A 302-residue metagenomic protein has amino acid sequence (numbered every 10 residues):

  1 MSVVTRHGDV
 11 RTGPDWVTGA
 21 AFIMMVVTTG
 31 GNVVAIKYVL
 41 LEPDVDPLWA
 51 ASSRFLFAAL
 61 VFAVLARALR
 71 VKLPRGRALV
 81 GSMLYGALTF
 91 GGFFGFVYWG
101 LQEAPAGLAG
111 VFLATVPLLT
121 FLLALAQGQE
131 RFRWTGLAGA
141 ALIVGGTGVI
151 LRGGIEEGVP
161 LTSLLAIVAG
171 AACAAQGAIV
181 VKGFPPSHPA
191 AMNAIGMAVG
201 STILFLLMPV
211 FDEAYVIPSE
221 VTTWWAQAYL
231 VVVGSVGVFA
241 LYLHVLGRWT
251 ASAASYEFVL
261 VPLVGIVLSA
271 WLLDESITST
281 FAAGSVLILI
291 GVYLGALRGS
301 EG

Functional and structural regions predicted by a protein language model:
S2-S52, A141, G145, G153-G183 (+2 more regions): Glycine-/small-residue-enriched transmembrane alpha-helix faces in small-molecule transporters and effluxers
T5-D9, G31, A35-Y38, F57-G76 (+6 more regions): Membrane-interface helix-cap regions at the ends of transmembrane helices in multi-pass membrane proteins
P14-G19, P43-S52, P74-V80, R152-C173 (+2 more regions): Juxtamembrane helix-entry segments on the extracytoplasmic side of multipass membrane proteins
T28, N32-V33, A63-L113, F121 (+2 more regions): Specific transmembrane alpha-helical segments of multi-pass solute transporters/efflux pumps, especially DMT/EamA
V39, A50, R54, G100 (+6 more regions): Hydrophobic/aromatic residues within transmembrane alpha-helices of multi-pass small-molecule transporters
S53, F90, F94, L108-T115 (+2 more regions): Helix-helix packing/entry segments at the starts of transmembrane helices
F62, T115, L123, F132-G153 (+6 more regions): Hydrophobic transmembrane alpha-helices of multi-pass small-molecule transport proteins
F62, T120-L122, A126, E157-D212 (+2 more regions): Transmembrane alpha-helical segments that form core, pore/gating elements of small-molecule transporters/exporters
